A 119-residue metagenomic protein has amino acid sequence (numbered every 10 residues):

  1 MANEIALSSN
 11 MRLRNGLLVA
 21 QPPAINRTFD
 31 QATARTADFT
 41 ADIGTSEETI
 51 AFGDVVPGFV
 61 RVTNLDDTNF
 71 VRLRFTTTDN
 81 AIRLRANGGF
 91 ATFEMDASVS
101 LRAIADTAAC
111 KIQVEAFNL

Functional and structural regions predicted by a protein language model:
A2-L18, N26, D30-A34, A105-L119: C-terminal interaction-tip segments
V19-T28, I50-A51, R83-N87: Short amphipathic beta-strand/extended segments with alternating polar/hydrophobic composition
A34-D38, F70, T78-L84: Surface-exposed loop/edge segments in extracytoplasmic proteins
F39-V55: Surface-exposed ligand/attachment interfaces on beta-rich extracellular proteins
I50, V62, V71-L73, L101-A103 (+1 more regions): Hydrophobic beta-strand residues in large extracellular and virion-surface proteins
A51-F52, R83-V99, N118: Beta-sandwich interaction modules
D54-N80: Short, surface-exposed beta-strand/strand-loop-strand elements in extracellular ectodomains
E94-C110: Noncatalytic modules at the cell exterior or secretory-pathway interfaces, chiefly beta-strand-rich lectin/adhesion
